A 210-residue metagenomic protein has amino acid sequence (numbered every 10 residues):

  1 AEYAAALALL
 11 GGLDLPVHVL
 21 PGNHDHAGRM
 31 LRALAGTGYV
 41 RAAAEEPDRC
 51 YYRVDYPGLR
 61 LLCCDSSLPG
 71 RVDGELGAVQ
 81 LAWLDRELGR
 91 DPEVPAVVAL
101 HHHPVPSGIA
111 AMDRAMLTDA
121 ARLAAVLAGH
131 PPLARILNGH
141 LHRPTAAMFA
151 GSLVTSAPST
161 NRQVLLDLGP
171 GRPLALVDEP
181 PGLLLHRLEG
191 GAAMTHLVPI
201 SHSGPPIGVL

Functional and structural regions predicted by a protein language model:
A1, P21-N23, L100-H102, L197: A cross-domain feature marking catalytic cores of carbohydrate-active enzymes and several ubiquitous metabolic/repair
E2-D85, R90, R122-P132, A150 (+1 more regions): Extended active-site neighborhood of metal-dependent phosphoesterases/phosphodiesterases
H24-D25, S67-P69, H103, H140-H142 (+1 more regions): Catalytic metal-binding/acid-base residues of hydrolase active sites
G28, R71, S107, A146 (+1 more regions): Conserved protein kinase catalytic core
G58-L68, V97-A99, S152-P158, T195-V198: Active-site-proximal beta-strand elements of phosphoester/diester hydrolases
S66-S67, G108-A111, L166-G169: Short acidic, glycine/proline-rich loop/turn micro-motifs
D73-L153, L184-L185, A193, V209: His/acidic metal-ligating clusters that form di-metal
V126, T145-L210: Binuclear metal-dependent phosphoesterase catalytic core
